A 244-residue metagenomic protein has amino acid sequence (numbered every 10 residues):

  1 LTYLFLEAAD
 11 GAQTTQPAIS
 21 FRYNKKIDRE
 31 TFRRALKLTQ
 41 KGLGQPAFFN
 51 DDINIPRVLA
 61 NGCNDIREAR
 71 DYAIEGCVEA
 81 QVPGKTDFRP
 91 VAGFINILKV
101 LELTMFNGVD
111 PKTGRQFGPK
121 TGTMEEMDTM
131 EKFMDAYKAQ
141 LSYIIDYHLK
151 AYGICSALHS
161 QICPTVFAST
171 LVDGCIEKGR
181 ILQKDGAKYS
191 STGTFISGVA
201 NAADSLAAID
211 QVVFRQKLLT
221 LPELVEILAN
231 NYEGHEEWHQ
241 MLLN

Functional and structural regions predicted by a protein language model:
L1-N244: Conserved catalytic cores of very large enzyme subunits
